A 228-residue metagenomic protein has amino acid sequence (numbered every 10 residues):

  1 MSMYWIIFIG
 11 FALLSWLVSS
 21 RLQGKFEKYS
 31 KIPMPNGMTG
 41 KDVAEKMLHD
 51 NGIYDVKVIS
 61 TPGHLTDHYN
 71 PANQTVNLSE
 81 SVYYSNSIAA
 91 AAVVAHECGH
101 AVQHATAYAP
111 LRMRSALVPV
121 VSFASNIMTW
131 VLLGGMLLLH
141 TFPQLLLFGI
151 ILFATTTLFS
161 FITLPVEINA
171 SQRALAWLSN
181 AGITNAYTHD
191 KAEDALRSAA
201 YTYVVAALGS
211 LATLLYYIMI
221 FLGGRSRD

Functional and structural regions predicted by a protein language model:
M1-S20, G24-K25, G135, F142 (+2 more regions): Hydrophobic alpha-helical transmembrane segments of small proteolipidic membrane proteins, enriched in energy-coupled
S2, T39, N126, T141-F142 (+1 more regions): Serine/threonine-rich low-complexity intrinsically disordered regions
I7, F11, V121-M128, L145 (+4 more regions): Hydrophobic alpha-helical transmembrane segments of polytopic
S19-F123, L158-D228: Polar-ligand-bearing catalytic/cofactor-coordination segments of membrane-embedded or membrane-tethered inner-membrane
V118-F142: Post-HExxH zinc-binding segment in Zn-dependent metallohydrolases
